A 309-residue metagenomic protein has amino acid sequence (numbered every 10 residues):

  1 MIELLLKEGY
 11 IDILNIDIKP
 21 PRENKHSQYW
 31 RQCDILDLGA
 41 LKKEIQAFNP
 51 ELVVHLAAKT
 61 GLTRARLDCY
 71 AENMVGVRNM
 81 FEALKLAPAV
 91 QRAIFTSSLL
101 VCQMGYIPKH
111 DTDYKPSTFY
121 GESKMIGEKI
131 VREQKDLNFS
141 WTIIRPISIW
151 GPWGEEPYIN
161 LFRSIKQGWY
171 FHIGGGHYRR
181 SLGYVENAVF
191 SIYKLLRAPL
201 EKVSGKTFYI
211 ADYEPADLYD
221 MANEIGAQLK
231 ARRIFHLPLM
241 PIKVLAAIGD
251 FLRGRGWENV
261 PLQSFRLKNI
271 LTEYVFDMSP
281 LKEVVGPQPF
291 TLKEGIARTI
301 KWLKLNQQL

Functional and structural regions predicted by a protein language model:
M1-L52, G127: N-terminal Rossmann/SDR dinucleotide-binding element
I35-E72, L86, M104-P108: NAD(P)H-binding glycine-rich loop region in Rossmannoid oxidoreductase-like domains and their noncatalytic homologs
N79-F119, T142: Conserved Rossmann-fold NAD(P)-dependent oxidoreductase catalytic core, especially the SDR/UDP-sugar
C102-Q103, F139-N160: Flexible, glycine-rich beta-alpha linker
S117-R145: Active-site Tyr-X1-5-Lys
G154-N160, G174-R197, G205-K206: Substrate-positioning beta->alpha
V185, N223, L245-Q288: Conserved C-terminal active-site "lid" loop/helix of NAD(P)H-dependent oxidoreductases that clamps the redox cofactor
A198-P261, K293-I300, L309: Mid/C-terminal beta-alpha module of Rossmann-like enzyme folds, strongest in SDR-family dehydrogenases/epimerases
